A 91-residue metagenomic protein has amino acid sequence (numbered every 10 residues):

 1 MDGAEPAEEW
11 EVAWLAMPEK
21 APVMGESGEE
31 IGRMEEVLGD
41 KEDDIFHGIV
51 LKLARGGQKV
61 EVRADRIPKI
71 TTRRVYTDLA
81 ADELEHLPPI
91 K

Functional and structural regions predicted by a protein language model:
M1-K91: Peripheral interaction segments used for macromolecular assembly
